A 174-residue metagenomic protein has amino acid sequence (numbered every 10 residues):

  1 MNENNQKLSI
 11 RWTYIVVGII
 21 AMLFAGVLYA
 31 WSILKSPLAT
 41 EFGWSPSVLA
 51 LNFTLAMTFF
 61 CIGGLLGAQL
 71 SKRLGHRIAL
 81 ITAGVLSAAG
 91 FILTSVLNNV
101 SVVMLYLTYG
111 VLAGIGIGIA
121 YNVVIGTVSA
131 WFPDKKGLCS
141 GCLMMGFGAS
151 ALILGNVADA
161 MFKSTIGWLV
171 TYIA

Functional and structural regions predicted by a protein language model:
L8-A30: Pair of pore-lining "gating" transmembrane helices in MFS-fold secondary transporters
Y29, M57-L65, L152: Residue-level signature of mid-helix packing/kink "hotspots" within the transmembrane helices of 12-pass Major
L38, I117-F132, C139-S140: Intracellular juxtamembrane helix-capping segments at the cytosolic ends of symmetry-related transmembrane helices
G63-H76: Helix-to-loop junctions at the C-terminal end of transmembrane segments in multipass secondary transporters
V85-N99: C-terminal ends and interior cores of transmembrane alpha-helices in multi-pass membrane transporters/permeases
G90, V102-I119: Hydrophobic core of transmembrane alpha-helices in multi-pass small-molecule transporters, especially MFS/SLC-type
C142, G146-A174: Helix-loop-helix hairpin linking two adjacent transmembrane segments in secondary transporters
